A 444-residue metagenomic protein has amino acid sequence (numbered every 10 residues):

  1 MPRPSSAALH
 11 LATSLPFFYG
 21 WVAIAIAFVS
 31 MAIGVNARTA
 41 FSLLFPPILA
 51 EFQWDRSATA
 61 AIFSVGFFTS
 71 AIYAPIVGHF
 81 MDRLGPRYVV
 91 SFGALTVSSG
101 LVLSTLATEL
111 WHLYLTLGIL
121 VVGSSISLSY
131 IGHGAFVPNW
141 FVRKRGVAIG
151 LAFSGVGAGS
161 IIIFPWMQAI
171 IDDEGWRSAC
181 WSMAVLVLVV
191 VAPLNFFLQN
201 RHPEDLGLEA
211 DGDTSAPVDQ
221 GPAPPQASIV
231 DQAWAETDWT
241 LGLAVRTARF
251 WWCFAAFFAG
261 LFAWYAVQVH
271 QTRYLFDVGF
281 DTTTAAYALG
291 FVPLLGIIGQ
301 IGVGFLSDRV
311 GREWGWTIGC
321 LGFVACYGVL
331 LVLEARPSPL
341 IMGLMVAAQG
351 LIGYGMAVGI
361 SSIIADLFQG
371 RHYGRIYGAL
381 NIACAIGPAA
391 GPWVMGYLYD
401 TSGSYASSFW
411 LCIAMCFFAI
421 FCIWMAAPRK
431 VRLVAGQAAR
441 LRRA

Functional and structural regions predicted by a protein language model:
V22-R56, Y73-V77, F164, V267-T272: Extracytoplasmic
A32, G100, H112-L128, F258 (+1 more regions): Hydrophobic core of transmembrane alpha-helices in multi-pass small-molecule transporters, especially MFS/SLC-type
F41-F45, G242-V303, G391, M395: Extracytoplasmic gate region of multi-pass secondary transporters
S64-H79, G290-V303: Central cavity-lining transmembrane alpha-helices of secondary-active solute carriers, predominantly the Major
I72-W111, S307, E313: Conserved MFS/SLC helix-loop-helix module at the cytosolic interface between two early adjacent transmembrane helices
G118-S154, Q369: Cytoplasmic helix-loop-helix junction between adjacent transmembrane helices in 12-TM secondary transporters
V156-E204: Helix-loop-helix hairpin linking two adjacent transmembrane segments in secondary transporters
W264, T284, G290-I363: C-terminal transmembrane helical hairpin of 12-TM major facilitator-type secondary transporters
